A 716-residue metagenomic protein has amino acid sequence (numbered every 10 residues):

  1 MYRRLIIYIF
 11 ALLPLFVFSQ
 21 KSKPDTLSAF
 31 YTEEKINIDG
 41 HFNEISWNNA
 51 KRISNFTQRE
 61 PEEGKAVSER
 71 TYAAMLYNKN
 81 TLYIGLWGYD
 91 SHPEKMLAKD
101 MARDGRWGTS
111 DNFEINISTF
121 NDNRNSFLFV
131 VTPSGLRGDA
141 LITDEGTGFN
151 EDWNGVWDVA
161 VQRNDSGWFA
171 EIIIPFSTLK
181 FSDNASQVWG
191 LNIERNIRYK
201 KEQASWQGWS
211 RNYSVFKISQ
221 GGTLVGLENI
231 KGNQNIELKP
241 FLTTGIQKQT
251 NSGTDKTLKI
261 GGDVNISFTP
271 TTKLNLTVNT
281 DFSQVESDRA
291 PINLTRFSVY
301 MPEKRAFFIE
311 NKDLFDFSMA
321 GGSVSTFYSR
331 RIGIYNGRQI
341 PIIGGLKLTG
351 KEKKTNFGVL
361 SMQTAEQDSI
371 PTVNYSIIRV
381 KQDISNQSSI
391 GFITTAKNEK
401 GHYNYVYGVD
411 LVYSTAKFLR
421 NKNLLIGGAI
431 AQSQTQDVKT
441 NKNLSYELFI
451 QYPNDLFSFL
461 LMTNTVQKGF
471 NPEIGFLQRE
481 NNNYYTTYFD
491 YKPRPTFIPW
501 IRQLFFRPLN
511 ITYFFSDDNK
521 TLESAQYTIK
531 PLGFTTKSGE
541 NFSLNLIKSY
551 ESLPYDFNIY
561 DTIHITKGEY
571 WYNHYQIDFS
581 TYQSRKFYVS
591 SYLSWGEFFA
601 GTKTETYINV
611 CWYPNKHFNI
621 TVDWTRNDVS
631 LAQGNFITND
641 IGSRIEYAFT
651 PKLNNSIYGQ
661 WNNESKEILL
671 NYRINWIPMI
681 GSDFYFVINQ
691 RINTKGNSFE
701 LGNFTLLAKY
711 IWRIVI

Functional and structural regions predicted by a protein language model:
M1-P24: Bacterial Sec-dependent N-terminal signal peptides
Q20-K381, G391: Structural preference for beta-rich elements and adjacent junctions enriched in aromatics
S22, G108, D122-R124, N184 (+5 more regions): A cross-taxa feature marking solvent-exposed loop/turn segments within ectodomains of secreted and single-pass membrane
D25, E69-A73, N80-L82, D111-F113 (+28 more regions): Structural beta-strand/beta-sheet cores of well-ordered domains, especially the beta-sheet scaffolds that support
S46-N48, S91-K95, R137, T147-G148 (+10 more regions): A short local loop/turn or secondary-structure capping micro-motif enriched for an aromatic residue
G208-K231, M362-R420, N541-S594, E605 (+1 more regions): Outer-membrane beta-barrel transmembrane domain signature of Gram-negative proteins, especially the mid-to-C-terminal
G253, D263, K273, F282-R289 (+4 more regions): Catalytic-domain carbohydrate-binding cleft regions of carbohydrate-active enzymes
P341, T349, T415-I716: Exposed, low-structure sequence patches enriched in small/polar residues
